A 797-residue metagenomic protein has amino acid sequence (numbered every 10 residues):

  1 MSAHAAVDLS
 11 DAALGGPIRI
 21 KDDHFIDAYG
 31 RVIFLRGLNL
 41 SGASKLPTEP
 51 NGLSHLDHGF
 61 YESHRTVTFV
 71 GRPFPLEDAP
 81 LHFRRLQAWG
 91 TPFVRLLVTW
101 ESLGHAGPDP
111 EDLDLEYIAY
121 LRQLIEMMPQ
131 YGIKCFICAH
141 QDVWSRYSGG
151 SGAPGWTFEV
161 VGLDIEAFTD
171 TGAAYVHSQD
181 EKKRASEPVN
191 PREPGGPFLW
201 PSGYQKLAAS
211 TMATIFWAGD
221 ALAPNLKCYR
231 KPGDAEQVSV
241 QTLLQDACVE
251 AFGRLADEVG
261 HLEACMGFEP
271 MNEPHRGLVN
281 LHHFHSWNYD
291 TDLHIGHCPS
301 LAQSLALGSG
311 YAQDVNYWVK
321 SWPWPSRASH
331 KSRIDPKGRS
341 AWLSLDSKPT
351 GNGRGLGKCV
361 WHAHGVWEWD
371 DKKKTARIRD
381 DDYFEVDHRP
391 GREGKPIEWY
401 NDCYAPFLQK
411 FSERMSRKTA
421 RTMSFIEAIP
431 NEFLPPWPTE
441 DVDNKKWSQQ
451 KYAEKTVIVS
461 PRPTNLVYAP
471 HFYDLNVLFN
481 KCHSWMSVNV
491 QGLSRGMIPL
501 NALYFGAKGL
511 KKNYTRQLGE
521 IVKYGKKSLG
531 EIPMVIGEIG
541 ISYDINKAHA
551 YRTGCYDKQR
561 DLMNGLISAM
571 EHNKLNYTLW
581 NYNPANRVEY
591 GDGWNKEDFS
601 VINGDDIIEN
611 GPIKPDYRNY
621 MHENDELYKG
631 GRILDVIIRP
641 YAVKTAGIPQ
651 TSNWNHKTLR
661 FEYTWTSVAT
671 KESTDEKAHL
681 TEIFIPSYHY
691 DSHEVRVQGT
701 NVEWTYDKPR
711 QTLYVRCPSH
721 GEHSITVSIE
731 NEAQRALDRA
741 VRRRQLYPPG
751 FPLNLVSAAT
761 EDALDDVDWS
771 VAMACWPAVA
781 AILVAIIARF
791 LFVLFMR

Functional and structural regions predicted by a protein language model:
M1-F93, E126, G132-K134, E159-S178 (+3 more regions): N-terminal carbohydrate-binding accessory modules
H55, G71-L86, V249-L255, Y514-V522 (+1 more regions): Short, acidic/polar
G71-E77, L103, D112, R276 (+7 more regions): Acidic-and-aromatic substrate-binding clefts and catalytic sites of carbohydrate-active enzymes
W89-Y117: Aromatic-lined carbohydrate-binding/catalytic grooves of carbohydrate-active enzymes
D109-L113, N280-W287, W399, N546-K558: Short, flexible/disordered intra-domain loops and linkers
E126, Q130-F136, D142-Y504, E520-I545 (+2 more regions): Active-site region of glycoside hydrolase catalytic domains
K445-A469, Y473-N480, N489-L500, K508-Q517 (+6 more regions): Aromatic-rich peripheral "rim/lid" segments of glycoside hydrolase catalytic domains that contact and position glycan
A772-R797: Terminal signal-anchor or tail-anchor transmembrane helices that tether membrane-associated enzymes to cellular
